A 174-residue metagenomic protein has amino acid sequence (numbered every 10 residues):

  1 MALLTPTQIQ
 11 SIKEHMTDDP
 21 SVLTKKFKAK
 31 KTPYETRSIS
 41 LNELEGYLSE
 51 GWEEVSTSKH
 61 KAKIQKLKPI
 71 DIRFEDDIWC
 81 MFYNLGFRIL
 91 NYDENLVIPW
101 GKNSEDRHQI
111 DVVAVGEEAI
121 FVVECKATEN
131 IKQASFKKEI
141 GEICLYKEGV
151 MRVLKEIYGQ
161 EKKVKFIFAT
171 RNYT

Functional and structural regions predicted by a protein language model:
M1-T174: Intrinsically disordered, low-complexity Ser/Thr/Pro/Gly-rich regulatory segments
